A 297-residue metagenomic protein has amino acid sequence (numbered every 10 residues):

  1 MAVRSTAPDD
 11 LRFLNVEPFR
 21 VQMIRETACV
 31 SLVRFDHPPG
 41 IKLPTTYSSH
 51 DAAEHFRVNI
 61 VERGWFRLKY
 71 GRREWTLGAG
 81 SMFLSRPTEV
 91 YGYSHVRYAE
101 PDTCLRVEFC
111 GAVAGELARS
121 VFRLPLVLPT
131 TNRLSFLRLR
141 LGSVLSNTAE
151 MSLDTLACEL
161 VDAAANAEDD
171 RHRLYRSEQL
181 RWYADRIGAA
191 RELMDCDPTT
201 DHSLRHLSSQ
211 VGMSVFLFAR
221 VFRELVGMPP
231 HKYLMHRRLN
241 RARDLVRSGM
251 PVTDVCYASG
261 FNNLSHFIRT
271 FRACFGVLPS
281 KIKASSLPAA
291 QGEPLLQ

Functional and structural regions predicted by a protein language model:
D10-L124: N-terminal regulatory/effector-sensing and dimerization cores that precede helix-turn-helix DNA-binding domains
D51-E54, Y183, I187, M235: Short, conserved glycine- and acidic-residue-centered signature motifs in active-site or ligand-binding loops
L105-C196, R205-H206, Q210, L217: An amphipathic alpha-helical interaction segment
A163-A167, R176-S177, L193-D195, T200-R237 (+1 more regions): Basic/polar phosphate-binding segments, predominantly the helix-turn-helix DNA-binding elements of transcriptional
D201, G249-M250: Residue at a beta-strand N-cap/secondary-structure junction
L234-R243, K281-Q297: Short, basic, alpha-helical segments at the C-terminal edge of helix-turn-helix-like DNA-binding modules
